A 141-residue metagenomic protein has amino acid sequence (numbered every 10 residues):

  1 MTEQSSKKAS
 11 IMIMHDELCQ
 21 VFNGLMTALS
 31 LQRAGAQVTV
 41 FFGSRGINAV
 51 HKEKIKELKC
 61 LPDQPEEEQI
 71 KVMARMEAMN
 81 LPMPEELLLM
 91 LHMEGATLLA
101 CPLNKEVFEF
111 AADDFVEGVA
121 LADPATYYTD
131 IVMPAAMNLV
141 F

Functional and structural regions predicted by a protein language model:
K8, V132-A136: Polar low-complexity intrinsically disordered regions
S10-V21: Short, glycine-rich nucleotide/cofactor-binding loops
V21-G35, V40: Histidine-anchored nucleotide/phosphate-binding helix
V38-S44, L99-P102: Short internal beta-strands
G46-K59: N-terminal beta-loop-helix "entrance" segment that forms/cooperates in small-molecule cofactor or anionic ligand
K56-C60, V116-V119: Short, hinge-like loop/turn segments at secondary-structure boundaries
K59-M93: A glycine-rich helix N-cap at a beta->alpha junction
P84-Y128, A136: A charged, amphipathic interaction segment
